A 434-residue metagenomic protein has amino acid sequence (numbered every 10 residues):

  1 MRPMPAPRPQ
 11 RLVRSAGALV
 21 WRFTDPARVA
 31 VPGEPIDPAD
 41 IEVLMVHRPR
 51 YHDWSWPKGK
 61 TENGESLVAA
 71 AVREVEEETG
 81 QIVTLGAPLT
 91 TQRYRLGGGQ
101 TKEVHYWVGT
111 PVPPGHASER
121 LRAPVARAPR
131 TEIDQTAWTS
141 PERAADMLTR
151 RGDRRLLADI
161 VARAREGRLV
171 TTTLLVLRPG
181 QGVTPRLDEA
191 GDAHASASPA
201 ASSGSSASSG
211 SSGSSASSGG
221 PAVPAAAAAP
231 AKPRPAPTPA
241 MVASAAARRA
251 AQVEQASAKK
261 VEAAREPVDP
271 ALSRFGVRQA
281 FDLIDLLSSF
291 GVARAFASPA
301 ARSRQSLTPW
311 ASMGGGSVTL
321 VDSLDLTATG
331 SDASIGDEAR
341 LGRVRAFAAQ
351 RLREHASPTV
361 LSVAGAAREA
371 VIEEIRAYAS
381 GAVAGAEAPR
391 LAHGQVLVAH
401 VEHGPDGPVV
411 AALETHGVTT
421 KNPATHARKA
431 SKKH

Functional and structural regions predicted by a protein language model:
R2-W56, L175, P179: N-terminal strand-loop-strand
G59, A70, V170-A201, P221-G330 (+3 more regions): Active-site-proximal alpha-helix that buttresses catalytic centers in soluble enzyme cores
T61-G152: Unchanged
T172-R178, F296, A356-V371: Beta-strand elements within well-structured catalytic alpha/beta cores of enzymes that handle phosphate/sulfate esters
A207-A216: Acidic, glycine-centered low-complexity repeats within long intrinsically disordered regions
S288-D322, F347, E402-H434: Conserved histidine-centered catalytic loops in small-molecule metabolism enzymes
A339-R353, S357: A short, acidic, amphipathic alpha-helical segment used as a generic capping/interface helix at domain edges
A379-V409: Domain-level recognition of soluble alpha/beta enzyme cores, biased toward histidine phosphatases/phosphomutases
